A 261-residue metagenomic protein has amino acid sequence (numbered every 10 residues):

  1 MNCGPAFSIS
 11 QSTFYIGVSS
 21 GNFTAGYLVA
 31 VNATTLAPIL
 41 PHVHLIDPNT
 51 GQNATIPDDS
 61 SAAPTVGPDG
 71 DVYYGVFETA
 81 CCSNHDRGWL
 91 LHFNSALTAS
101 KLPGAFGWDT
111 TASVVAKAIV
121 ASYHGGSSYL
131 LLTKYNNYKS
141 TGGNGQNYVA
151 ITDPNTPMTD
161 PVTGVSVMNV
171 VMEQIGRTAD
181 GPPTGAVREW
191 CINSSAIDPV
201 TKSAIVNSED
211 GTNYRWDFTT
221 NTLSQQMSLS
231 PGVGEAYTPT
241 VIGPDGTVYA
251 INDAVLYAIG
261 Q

Functional and structural regions predicted by a protein language model:
M1-N2, A6-Q261: Extracytoplasmic/lumenal domain signature
